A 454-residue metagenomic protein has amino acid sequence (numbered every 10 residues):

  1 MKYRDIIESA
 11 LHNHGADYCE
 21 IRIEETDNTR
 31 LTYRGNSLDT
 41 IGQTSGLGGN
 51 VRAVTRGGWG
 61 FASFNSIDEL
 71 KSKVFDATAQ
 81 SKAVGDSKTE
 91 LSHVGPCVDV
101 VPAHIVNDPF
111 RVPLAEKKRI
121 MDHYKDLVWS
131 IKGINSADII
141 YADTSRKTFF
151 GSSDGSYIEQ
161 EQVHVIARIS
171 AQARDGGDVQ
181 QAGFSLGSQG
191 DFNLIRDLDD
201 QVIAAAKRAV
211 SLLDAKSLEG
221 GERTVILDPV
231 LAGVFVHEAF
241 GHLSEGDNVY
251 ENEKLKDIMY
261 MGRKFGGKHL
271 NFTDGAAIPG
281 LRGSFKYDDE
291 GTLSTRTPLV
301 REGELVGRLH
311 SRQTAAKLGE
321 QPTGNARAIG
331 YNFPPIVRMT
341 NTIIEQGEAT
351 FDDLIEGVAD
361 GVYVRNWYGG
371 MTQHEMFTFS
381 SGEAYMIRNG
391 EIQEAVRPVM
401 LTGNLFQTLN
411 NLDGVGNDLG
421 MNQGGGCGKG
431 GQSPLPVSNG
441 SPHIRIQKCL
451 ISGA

Functional and structural regions predicted by a protein language model:
M1-A454: N-terminal small-residue-enriched
